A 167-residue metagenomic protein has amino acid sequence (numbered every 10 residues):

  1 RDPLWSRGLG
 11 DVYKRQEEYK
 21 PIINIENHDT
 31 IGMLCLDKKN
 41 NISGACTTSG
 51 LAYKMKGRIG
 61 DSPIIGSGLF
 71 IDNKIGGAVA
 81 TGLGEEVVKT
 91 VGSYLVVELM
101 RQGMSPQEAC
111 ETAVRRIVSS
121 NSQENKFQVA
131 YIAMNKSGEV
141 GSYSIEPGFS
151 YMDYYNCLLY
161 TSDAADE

Functional and structural regions predicted by a protein language model:
D2-Y13, Y160-E167: Single conserved hydrophobic/aromatic residue that forms the stacking wall/gate of nucleotide- or nucleobase-binding
Y19-M55: Internal active-site segments that recognize and position negatively charged phosphoryl groups and nucleotide moieties
D29-G32, Q128-A130, P147: Short loop/turn microsegments at loop-to-beta-strand junctions
L36, I132-K136: Short hydrophobic alpha-helical segments used for membrane anchoring or interfacial signaling
T48-E86: Conserved mixed alpha/beta catalytic, RNA-binding, or beta-rich assembly cores of soluble enzyme, regulatory
V96, G138: Residue-level signal for inorganic ion chemistry
P106-S119: Short, well-structured alpha-helical segments that form the helix of a local strand-helix-strand
G141-S162: C-terminal beta-strand edge segments of enzyme domains
